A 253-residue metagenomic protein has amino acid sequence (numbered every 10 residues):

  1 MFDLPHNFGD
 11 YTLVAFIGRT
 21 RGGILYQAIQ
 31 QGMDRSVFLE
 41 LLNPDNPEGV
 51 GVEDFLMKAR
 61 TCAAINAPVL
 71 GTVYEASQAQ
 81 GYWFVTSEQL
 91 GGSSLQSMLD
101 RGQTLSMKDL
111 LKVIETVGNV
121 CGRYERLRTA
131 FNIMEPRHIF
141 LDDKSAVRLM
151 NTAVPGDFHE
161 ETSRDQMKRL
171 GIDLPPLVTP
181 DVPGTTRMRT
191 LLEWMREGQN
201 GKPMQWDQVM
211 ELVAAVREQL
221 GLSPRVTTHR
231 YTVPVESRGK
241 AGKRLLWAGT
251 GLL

Functional and structural regions predicted by a protein language model:
V14-R21: Protein kinase glycine-rich loop
N43-A64: AlphaC helix of the eukaryotic protein kinase fold
A76: Activation-segment/catalytic-loop signature of the eukaryotic protein kinase fold
Q80-S94: Conserved short submotifs of the Hanks-type protein kinase catalytic core that shape the nucleotide-binding pocket
L95-L105: AlphaC helix of the protein kinase catalytic domain
V113-I114: Activation segment signature within eukaryotic-like protein kinase domains
G118-T129: Protein kinase catalytic-loop region centered on the HRD/HxD motif
R126, R137-S145, N151, P155-V226: C-terminal lobe helix-coil module of Hanks-type protein kinase domains
